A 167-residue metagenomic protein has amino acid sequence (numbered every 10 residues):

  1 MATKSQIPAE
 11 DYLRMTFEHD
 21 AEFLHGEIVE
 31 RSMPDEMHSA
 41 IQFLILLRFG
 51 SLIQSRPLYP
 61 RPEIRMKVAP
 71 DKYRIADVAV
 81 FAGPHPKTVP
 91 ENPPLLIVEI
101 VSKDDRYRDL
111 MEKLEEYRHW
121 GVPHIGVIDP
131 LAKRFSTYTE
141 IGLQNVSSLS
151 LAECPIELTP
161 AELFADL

Functional and structural regions predicted by a protein language model:
M1-L167: Gly/Pro/Ser/Thr-rich low-complexity, intrinsically disordered segments predominantly at protein N-termini
